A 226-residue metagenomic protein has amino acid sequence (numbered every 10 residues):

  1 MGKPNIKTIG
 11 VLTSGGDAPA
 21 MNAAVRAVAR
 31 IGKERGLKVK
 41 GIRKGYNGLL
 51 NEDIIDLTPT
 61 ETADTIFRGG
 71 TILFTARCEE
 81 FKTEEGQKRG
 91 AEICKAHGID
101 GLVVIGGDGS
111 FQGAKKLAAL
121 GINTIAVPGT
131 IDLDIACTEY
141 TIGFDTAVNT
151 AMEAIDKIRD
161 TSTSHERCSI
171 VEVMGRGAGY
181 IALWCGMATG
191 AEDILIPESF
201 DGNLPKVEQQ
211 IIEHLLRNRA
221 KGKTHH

Functional and structural regions predicted by a protein language model:
G2-K3, L49-V104, G109-S110, T141-A154: Glycine-rich oxoanion-binding loops at beta->alpha junctions
G2-L50: N-terminal phosphate-binding or glycine-rich loops at protein starts, especially the Walker A/P-loop of NTPases
T8-G16, T71-A76, G101-V104, S169-E172: Short glycine-rich or small-residue beta-strand-to-loop segments that form or flank ligand, phosphate, metal/Fe-S
S14-D17, I42-G48, R77-C78, G107-G109 (+3 more regions): Short, ordered loop/turn segments at secondary-structure junctions
A18-V28, L50, E84-K88, L102-K115 (+3 more regions): Short glycine/serine/threonine-rich phosphate/pyrophosphate-binding segments that cradle anionic phosphate groups
A29-P59, L120-K157: Glycine/threonine-rich beta-strand-loop-alpha-helix active-site module that forms ligand/phosphate-binding
V39, V104-G106, Q112, K116 (+2 more regions): Accessory alpha-helical/coil subdomains and C-terminal extensions that flank or cap enzyme catalytic cores
